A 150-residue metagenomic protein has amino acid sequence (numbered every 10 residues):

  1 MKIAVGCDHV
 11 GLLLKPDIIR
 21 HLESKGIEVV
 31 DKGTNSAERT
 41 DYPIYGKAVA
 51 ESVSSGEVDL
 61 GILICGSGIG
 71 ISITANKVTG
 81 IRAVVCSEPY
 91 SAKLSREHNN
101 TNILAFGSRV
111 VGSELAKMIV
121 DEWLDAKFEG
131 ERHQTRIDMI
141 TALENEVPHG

Functional and structural regions predicted by a protein language model:
M1-K2, E23, V49, A142-G150: SAM-dependent methyltransferases
A4-S24: Glycine-rich phosphate/diphosphate-binding loop of Rossmann-like nucleotide-binding domains
G6, V10, P89-G150: C-terminal binding/interaction regions
L13, V30-K32, H149: Helix-termini ("caps") and immediately adjacent flexible loops/tails, especially at membrane-solvent interfaces
E28-R39: A short beta-strand-loop structural module common to alpha/beta enzyme folds
Y45, V49-V85: Helix-adjacent hinge/juxtasegments
